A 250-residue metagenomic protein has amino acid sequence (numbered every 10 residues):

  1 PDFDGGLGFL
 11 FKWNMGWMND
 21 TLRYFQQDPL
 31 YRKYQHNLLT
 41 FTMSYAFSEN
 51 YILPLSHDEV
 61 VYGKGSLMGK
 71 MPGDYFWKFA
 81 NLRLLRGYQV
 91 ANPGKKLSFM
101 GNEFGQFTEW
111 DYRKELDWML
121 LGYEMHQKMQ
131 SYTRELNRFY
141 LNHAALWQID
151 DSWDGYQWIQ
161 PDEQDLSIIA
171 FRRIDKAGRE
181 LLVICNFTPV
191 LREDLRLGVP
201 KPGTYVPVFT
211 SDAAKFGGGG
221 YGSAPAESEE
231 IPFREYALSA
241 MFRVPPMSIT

Functional and structural regions predicted by a protein language model:
P1, L55-D58, G101-F104: Short, well-ordered beta-to-alpha junction loops that form the rim of enzyme active sites and present histidine/acidic
P1-Y31, T40-A46, F107-W110: Substrate-binding cleft/loops of secretory-pathway carbohydrate-active enzymes
G5-Q26, L55-Y75, L121-E135: Short, charge-rich amphipathic segments
D28-M68, N92: Aromatic-lined glycan-binding groove of carbohydrate-active enzymes
R32-Y34, G63-K64, G73-S98, N102-T250: Carbohydrate-interacting/catalytic domains
